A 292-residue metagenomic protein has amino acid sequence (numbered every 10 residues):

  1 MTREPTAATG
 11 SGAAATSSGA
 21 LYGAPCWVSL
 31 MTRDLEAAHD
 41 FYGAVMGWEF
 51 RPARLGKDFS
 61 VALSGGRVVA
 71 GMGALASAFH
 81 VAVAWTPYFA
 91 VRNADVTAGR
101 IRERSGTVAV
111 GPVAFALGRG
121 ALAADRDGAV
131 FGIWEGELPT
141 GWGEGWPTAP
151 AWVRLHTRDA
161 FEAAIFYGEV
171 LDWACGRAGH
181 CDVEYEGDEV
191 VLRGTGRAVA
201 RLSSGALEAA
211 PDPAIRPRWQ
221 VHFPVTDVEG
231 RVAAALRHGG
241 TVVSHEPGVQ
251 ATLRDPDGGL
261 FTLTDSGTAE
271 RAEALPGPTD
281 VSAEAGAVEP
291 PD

Functional and structural regions predicted by a protein language model:
T2-R3, A7-S11, A15-Y22, C26-R67 (+6 more regions): Core segments of cupin and vicinal oxygen chelate
T2-T6, D34-E36, L63-V68, P87-D127 (+2 more regions): Vicinal oxygen chelate
T2-T6, G47-A82, R126-E137, R177-R216 (+1 more regions): Conserved short beta-strand elements that form part of the metal-binding/catalytic scaffold of enzyme active sites
S18-G23, S29, L35, H39 (+8 more regions): Short, low-complexity cationic-aromatic patches
W27, W85-Y88, W134, W152 (+1 more regions): Aromatic/pi-system hotspot detector in well-structured domains
A44, E169-W173, R197-P211, T226-E229 (+3 more regions): Long compositionally biased, domain-poor regions of proteins
E135-D159, G176, C181: Solvent-exposed, charged amphipathic helical/linker segments at domain boundaries
L138-P147, A269-P290: A short, polar/charged loop-to-alpha-helix boundary motif
